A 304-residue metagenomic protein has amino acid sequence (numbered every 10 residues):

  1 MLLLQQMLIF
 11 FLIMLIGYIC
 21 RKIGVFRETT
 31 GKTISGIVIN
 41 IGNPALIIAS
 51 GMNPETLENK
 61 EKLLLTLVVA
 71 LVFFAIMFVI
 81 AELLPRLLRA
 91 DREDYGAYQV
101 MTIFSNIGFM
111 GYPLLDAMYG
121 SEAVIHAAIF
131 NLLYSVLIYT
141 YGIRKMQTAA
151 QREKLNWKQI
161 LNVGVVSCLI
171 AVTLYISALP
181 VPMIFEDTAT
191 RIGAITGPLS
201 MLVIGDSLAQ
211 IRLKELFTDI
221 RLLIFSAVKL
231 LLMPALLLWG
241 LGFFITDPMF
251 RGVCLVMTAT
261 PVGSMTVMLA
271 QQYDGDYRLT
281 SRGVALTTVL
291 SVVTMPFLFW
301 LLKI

Functional and structural regions predicted by a protein language model:
M1-I304: Alpha-helical transmembrane segments of multi-pass small-molecule/ion transporters
